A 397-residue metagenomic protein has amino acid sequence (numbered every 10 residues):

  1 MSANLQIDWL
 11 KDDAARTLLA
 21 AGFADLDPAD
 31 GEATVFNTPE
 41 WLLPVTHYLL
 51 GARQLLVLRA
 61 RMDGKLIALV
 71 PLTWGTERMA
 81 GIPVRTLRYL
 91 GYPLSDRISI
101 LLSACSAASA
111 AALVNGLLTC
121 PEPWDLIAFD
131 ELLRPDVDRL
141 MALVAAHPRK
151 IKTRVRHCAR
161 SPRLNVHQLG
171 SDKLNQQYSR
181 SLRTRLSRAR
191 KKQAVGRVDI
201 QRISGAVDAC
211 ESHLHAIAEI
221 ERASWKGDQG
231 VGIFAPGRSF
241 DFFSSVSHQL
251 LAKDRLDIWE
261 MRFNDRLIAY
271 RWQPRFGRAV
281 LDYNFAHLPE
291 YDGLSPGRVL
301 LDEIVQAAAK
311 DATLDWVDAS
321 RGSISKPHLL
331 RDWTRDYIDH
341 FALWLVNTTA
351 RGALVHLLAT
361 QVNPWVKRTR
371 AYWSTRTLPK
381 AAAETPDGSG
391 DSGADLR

Functional and structural regions predicted by a protein language model:
M1-S2, A21, D25-P28, D63 (+2 more regions): Generic structural signal for short, solvent-exposed loop/turn connectors between secondary structure elements
S2-L5, D138-S171, A309-R397: Active-site/acyl-donor-binding loops of N-acyltransferases
I7-L87, L132-S161, L169-S171, Q176-G293 (+1 more regions): A conserved beta-strand-loop-helix scaffold within acyl/acetyltransferase catalytic domains
L18, A108-A112, S181-T184, S212 (+9 more regions): Generic recognition of stable, solvent-exposed alpha-helical segments in well-folded globular domains
T38-P39, Y89, S99-C105, C158-L164 (+8 more regions): Short C-terminal domain-edge/linker segments immediately following a structured domain
Q54-L55, R59-M62, E77-R154, P274-L343: Acyl-donor binding region in acyl/amide transferases
